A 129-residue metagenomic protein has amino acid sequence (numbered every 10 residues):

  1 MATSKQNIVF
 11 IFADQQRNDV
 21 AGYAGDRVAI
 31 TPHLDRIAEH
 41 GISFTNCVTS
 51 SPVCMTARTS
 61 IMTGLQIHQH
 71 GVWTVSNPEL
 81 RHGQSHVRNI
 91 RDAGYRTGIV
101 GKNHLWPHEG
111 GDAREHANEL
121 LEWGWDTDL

Functional and structural regions predicted by a protein language model:
M1-L129: Formylglycine-dependent sulfatase
